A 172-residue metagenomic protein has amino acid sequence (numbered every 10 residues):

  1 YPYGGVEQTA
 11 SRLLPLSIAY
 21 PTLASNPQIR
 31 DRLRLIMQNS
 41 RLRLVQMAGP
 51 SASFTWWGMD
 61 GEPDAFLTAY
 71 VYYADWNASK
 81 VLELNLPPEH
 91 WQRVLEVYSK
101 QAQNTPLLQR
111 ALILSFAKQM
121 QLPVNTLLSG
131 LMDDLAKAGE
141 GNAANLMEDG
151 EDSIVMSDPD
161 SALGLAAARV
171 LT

Functional and structural regions predicted by a protein language model:
Y1-T172: Large, well-folded core regions of big proteins
